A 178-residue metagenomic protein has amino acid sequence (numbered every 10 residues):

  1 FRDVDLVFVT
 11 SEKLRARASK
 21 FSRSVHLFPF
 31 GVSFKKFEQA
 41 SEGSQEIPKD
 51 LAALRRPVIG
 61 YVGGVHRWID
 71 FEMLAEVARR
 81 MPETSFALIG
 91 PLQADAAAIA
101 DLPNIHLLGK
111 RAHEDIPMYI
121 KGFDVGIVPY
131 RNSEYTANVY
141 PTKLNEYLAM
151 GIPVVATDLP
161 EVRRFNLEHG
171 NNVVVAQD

Functional and structural regions predicted by a protein language model:
D3-S11, H26, G60: A short beta-strand/loop micro-motif in the catalytic core of glycosyltransferases that engages the nucleotide-sugar
T10-K13, G31, A40: Carbohydrate-associated surface elements
E38-A52: A short helix/loop element that forms part of the nucleotide-sugar donor recognition site in Leloir-type
L51-I69, L74-A78, F86-I89: Conserved donor-binding/catalytic core segment of Leloir-type glycosyltransferases
S85, D95-G122, G170: Nucleotide-activated donor-binding/catalytic signature segment of Leloir-type glycosyltransferases, i.e., the conserved
P117, P141-A149, P160-R164: Short alpha-helical segment that forms part of, or immediately flanks, the ligand-binding pocket in carbohydrate-active
V128, E146-A156: Short hydrophobic beta-strand element within catalytic cores of glycosyltransferases and related nucleotide-activated
G170-D178: Conserved acidic donor-binding segment of nucleotide-sugar-dependent glycosyltransferases
